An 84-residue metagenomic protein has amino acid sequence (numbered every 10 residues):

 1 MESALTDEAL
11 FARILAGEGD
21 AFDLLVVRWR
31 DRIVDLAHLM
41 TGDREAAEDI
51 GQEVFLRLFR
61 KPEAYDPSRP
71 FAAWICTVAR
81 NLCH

Functional and structural regions predicted by a protein language model:
M1, L15-L24, V34-E53: Short, charged helix-capping/linker segments at alpha-helix termini
M1-A9: Extreme N-terminal regulatory/targeting segments of RNA polymerase sigma factors
L15-A16, D43, E53-P70: Sigma70-family region 2
G17, R28, T41, D66 (+1 more regions): Residue-level signal for short amphipathic helical patches enriched in basic/charged and nearby hydrophobic residues
D23, V27, R69-W74: Short-chain dehydrogenase/reductase
V27-D31, Q52, F59, R80: ATP/adenylate-binding site constellation spanning eukaryotic-like Ser/Thr protein kinases, ABC-transporter
I33, A37, P62, I75 (+1 more regions): Hydrophobic-face residues of short alpha-helical interaction/recognition segments
